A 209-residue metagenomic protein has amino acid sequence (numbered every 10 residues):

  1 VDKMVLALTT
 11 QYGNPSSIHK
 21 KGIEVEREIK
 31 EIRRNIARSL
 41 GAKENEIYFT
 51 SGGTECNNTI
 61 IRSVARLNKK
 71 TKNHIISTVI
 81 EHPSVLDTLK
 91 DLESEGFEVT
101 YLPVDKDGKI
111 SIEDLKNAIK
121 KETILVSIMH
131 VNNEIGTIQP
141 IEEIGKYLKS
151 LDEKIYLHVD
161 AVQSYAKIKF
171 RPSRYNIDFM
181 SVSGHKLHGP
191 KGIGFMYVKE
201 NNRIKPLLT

Functional and structural regions predicted by a protein language model:
V1-T209: Pyridoxal 5′-phosphate
